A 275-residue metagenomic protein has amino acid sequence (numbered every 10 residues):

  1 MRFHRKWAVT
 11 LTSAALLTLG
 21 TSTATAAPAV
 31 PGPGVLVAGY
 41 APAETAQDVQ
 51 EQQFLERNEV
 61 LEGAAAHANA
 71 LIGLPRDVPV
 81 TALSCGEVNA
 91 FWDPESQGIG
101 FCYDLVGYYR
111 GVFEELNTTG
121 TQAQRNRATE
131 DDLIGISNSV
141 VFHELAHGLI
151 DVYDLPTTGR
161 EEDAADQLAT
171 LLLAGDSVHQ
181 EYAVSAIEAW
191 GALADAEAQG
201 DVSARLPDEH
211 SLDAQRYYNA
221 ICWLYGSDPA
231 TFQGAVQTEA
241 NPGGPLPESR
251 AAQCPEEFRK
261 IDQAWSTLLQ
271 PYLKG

Functional and structural regions predicted by a protein language model:
M1-A27: Secretory targeting and sorting signals
R2, T25-E115, A123, Q253 (+1 more regions): A metal-dependent hydrolase signature that marks the N-terminal structural subdomain at the beginning of catalytic folds
V30-A41, T45, S203-G275: Pan-zinc metallopeptidase signature
L55-E62, R127-V140, P156-D163, S211: Soluble non-cytosolic domains of exported or imported proteins
R76-D93, A164-Q167, E181-E197: Acidic helix-start/capping segments at beta-turn-to-alpha-helix junctions
L116-N117, L133-I150: Short alpha-helix carrying the canonical HExxH Zn2+-binding catalytic motif
T158-D176: An active-site-proximal "capping" alpha-helix that borders the catalytic cofactor pocket
A174-Y225: Active-site/pore-lining binding-face segments in mid-to-C-terminal subdomains
